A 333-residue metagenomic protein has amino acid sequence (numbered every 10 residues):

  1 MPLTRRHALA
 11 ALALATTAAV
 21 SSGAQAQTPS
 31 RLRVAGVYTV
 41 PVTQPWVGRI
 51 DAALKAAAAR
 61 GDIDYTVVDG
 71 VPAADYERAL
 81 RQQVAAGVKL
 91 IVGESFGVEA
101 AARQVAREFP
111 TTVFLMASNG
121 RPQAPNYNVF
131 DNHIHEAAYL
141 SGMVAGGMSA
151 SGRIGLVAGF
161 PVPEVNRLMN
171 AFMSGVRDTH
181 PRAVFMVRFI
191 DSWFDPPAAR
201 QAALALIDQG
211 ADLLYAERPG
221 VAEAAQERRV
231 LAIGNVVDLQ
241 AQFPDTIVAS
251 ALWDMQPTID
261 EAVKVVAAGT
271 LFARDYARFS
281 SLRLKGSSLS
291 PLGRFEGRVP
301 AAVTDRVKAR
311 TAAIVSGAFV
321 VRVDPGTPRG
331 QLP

Functional and structural regions predicted by a protein language model:
M1-A15, S22: N-terminal secretory signal peptides and thylakoid transit peptides that target proteins across membranes
R33-R60, T66-A73, F96, P161-N166: Extracytoplasmic "Venus flytrap"
L54, L140-A183, V187, D275-V299: An alpha-beta-alpha
G61-G70, H180-W193: Short beta-strand elements in bilobed, periplasmic/extracellular small-molecule ligand-binding domains
V88-S95, L115-A117, Q209-P219, N235: Periplasmic-binding protein-like
R107-N132, V236-D245: Flexible loop/hinge segments that line or gate small-molecule binding clefts
P122-V144, L156-P161, P244-P257: Short beta-strand elements at the ligand-binding edges of bilobed clamshell
A268-P333: Hinge/cleft segment of the Venus flytrap/periplasmic-binding protein
